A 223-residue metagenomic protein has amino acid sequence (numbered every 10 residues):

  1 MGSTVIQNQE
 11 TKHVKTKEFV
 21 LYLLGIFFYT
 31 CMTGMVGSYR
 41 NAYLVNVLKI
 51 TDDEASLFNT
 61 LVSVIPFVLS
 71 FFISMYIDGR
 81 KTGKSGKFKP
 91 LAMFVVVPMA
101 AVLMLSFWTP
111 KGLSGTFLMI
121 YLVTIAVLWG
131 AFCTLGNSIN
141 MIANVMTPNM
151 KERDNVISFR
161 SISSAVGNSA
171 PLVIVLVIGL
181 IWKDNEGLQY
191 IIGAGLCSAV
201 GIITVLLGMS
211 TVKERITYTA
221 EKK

Functional and structural regions predicted by a protein language model:
G2-K223: Membrane-embedded alpha-helical bundles of multi-pass transporters/translocases, especially carrier/permease families
